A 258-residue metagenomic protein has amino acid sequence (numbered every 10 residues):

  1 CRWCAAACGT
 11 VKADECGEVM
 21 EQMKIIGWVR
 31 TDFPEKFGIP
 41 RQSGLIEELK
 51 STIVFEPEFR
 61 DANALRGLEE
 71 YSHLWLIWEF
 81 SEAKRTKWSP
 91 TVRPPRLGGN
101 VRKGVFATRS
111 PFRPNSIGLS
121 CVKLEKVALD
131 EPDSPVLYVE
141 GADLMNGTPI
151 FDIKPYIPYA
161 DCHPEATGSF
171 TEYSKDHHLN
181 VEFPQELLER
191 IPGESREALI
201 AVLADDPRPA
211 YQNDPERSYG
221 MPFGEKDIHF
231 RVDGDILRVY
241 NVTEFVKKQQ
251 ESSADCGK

Functional and structural regions predicted by a protein language model:
A7-T10, E15: Short, positively charged and aromatic/hydrophobic N-terminal segments
G17-I117, L129-Y138, A142-K258: Mixed-charge, low-complexity intrinsically disordered regions
R30, V122-E125: Conserved positions in beta-strands of structured domains
